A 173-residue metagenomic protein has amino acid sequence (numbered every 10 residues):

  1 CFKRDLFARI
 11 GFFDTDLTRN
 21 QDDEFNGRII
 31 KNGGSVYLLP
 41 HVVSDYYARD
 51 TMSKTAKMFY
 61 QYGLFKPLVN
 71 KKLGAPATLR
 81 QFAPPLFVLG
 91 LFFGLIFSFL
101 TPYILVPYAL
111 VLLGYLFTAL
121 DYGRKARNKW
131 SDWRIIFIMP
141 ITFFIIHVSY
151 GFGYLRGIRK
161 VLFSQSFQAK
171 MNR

Functional and structural regions predicted by a protein language model:
C1-G11: Conserved nucleotide-sugar donor-binding and metal-coordinating catalytic region shared by glycosyltransferases
R4-D5, G33, F93, F99: Short loop segments at secondary-structure junctions
A8, D14-A77: Catalytic donor/gating beta->alpha subdomain of glycosyltransferases that bind UDP-sugars
A77-P85: Select subsegments of transmembrane alpha-helices in polytopic membrane proteins, especially boundary-proximal
F87-S164: Membrane-embedded multi-pass helical conduit in multi-pass membrane proteins, especially envelope-biosynthetic
S166-R173: Short, charged juxtamembrane terminal tails flanking transmembrane helices
